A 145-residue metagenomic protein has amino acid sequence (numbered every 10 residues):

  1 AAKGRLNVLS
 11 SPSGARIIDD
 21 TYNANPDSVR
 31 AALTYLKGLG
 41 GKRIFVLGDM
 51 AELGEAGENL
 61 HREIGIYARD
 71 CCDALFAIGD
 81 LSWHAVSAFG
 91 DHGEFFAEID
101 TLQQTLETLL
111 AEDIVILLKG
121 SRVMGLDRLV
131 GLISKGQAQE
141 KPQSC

Functional and structural regions predicted by a protein language model:
A1-C145: ATP-dependent carboxylate-amine ligase
